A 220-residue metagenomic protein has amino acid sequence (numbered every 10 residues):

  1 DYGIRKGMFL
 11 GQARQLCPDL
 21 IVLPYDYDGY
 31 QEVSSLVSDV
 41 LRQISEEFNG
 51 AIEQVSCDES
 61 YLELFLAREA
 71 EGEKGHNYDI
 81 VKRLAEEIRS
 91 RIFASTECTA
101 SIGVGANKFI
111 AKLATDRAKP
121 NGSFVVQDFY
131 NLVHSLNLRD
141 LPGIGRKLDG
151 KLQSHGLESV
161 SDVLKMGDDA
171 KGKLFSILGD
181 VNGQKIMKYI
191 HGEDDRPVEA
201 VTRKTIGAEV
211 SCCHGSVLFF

Functional and structural regions predicted by a protein language model:
D1, L66, I110-A118, S154 (+1 more regions): Short acidic, glycine/serine/threonine-rich loops at helix termini
D1-C57, Y61, L66-E69, I190: Residues that scaffold, gate, or flank divalent-cation-dependent active/transport sites
G3, A13, D58, I102 (+3 more regions): A short amphipathic alpha-helix within small helical-bundle interaction modules
L36, V40-F48, E87-T96, K151 (+2 more regions): Generic non-transmembrane alpha-helical segments
R42, N49, G122-S154: Extended, structured, electrostatic nucleic-acid-contact surfaces
Y61-R89, Q153-G156: Catalytic palm subdomain of template-directed nucleic-acid polymerases, centered on the conserved carboxylate motif
N77-N137: Long, highly charged, low-complexity intrinsically disordered interaction regions that mediate electrostatic DNA/RNA
N131, R146-F220: DNA-contacting surface of Y-family translesion DNA polymerases
